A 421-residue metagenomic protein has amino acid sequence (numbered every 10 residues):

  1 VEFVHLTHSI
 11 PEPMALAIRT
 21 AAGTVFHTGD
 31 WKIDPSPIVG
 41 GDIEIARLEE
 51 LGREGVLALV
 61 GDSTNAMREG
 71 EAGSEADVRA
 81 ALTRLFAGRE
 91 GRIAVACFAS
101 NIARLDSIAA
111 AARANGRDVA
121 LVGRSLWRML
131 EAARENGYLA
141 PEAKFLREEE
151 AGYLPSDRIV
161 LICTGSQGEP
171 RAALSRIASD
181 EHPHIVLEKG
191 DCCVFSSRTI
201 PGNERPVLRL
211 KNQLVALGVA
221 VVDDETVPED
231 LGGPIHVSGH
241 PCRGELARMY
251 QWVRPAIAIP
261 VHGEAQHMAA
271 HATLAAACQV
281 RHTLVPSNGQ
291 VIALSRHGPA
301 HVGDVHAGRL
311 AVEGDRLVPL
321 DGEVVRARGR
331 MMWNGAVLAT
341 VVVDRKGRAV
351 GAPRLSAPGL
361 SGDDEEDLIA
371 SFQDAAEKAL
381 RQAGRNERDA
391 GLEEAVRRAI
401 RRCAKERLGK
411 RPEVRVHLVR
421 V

Functional and structural regions predicted by a protein language model:
V1-L154, A172-V186, R205-L208: His/Asp/Glu-rich metal-coordinating catalytic cores of metallo-dependent phosphodiesterases/hydrolases acting on
D106-A110, A114, A133-V421: C-terminal regulatory/interaction regions
